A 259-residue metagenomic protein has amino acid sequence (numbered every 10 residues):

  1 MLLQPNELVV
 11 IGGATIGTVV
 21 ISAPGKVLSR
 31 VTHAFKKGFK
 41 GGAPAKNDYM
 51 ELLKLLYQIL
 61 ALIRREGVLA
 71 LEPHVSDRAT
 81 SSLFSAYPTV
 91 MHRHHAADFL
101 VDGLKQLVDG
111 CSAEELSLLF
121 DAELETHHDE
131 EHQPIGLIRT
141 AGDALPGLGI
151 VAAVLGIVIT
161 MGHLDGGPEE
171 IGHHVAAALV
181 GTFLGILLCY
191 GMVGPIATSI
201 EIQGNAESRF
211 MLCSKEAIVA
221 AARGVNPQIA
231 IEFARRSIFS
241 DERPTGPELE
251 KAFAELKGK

Functional and structural regions predicted by a protein language model:
M1, L116, E123-I202: Helix-termination/interfacial motifs at the ends of transmembrane alpha-helices
M1-P134, A206-K259: Large intracellular
